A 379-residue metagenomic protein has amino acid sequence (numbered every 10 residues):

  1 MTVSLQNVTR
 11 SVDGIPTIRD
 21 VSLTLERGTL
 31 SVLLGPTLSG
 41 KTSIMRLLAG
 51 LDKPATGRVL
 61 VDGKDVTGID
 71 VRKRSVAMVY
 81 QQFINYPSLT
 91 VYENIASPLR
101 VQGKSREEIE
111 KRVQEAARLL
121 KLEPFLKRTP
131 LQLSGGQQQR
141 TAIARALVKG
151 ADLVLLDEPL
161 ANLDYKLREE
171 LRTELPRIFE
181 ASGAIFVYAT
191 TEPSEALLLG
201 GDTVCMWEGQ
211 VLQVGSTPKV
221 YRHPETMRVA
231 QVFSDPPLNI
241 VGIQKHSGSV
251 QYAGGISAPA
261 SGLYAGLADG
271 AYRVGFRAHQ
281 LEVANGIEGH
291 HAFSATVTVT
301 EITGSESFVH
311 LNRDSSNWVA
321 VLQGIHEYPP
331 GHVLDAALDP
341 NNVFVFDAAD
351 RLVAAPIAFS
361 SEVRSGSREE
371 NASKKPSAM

Functional and structural regions predicted by a protein language model:
L34-P36: The feature captures the beta-strand-to-loop junction immediately N-terminal to the Walker
T42-M45, T141: ABC ATPase nucleotide-binding domain helices that frame the ATP-binding cleft
A49: Helix-to-loop junction immediately C-terminal to a conserved catalytic motif
A55-R58, E208: Conserved coupling/switch loops of ABC nucleotide-binding domains, chiefly the family-specific signature
G57-D65: Conserved ABC transporter NBD signature motif
S75-A77, Q81, N85-R228: ABC ATPase nucleotide-binding domains
S249-I357: Non-catalytic connector elements of ABC transporters
